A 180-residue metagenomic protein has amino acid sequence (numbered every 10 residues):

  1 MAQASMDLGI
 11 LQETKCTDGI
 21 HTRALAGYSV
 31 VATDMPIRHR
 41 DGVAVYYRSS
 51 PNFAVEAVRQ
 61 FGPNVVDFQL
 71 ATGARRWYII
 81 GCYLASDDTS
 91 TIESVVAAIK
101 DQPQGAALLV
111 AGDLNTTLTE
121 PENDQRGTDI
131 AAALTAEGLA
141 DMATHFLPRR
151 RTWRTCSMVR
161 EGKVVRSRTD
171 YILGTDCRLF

Functional and structural regions predicted by a protein language model:
M1-F180: A shared catalytic/ligand-binding motif for oxyanion handling
